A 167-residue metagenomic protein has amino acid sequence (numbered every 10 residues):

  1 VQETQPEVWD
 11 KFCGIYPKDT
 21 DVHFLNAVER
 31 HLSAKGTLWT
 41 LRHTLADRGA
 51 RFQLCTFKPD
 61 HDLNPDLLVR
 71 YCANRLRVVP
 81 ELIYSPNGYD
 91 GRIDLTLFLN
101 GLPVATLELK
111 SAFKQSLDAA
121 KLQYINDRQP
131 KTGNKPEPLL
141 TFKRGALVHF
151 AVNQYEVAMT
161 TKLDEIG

Functional and structural regions predicted by a protein language model:
V1-G167: An alpha-helical interface "stripe"
